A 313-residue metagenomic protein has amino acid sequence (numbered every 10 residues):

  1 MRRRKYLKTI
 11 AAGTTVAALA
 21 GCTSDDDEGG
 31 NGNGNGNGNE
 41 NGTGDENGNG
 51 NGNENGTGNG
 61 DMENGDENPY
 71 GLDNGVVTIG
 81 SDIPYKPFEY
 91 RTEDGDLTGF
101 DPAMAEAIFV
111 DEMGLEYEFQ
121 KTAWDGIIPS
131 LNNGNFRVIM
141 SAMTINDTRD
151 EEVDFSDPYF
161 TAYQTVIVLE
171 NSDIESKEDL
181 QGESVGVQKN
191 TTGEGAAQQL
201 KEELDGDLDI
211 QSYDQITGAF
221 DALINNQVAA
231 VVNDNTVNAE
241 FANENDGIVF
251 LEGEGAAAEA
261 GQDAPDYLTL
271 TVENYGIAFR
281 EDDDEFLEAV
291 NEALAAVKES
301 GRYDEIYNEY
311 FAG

Functional and structural regions predicted by a protein language model:
M1-D179, E183-G313: Terminal disorder- and signal-encoded targeting elements
